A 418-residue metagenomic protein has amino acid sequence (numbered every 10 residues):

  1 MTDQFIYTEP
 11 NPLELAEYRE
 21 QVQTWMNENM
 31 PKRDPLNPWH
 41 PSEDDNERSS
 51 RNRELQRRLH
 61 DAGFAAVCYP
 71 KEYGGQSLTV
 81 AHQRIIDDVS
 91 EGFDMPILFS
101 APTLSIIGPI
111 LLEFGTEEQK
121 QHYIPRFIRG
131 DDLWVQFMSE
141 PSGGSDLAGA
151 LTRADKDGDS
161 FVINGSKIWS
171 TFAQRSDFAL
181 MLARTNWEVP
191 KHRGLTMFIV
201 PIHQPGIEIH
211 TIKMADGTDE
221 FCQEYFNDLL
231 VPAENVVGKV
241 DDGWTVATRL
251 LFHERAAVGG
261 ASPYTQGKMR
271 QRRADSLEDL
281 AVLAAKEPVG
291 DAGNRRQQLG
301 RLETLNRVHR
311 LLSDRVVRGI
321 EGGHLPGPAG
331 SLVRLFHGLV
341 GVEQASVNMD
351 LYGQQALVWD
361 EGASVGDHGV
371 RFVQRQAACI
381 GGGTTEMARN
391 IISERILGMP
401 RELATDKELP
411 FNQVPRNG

Functional and structural regions predicted by a protein language model:
M1-A101, H122-R129, R295, G300 (+3 more regions): Amphipathic, small/basic residue-rich leader segments at the start of a protein or domain
T2-N11, I85-I86, I106, V246-R249 (+2 more regions): Glycine-rich phosphate/cofactor-binding loops in nucleotide/flavin-utilizing enzymes
E9-N11, Y18, I207-R310, A378 (+1 more regions): Glycine-rich beta->alpha junctions and the first turn(s) of the following alpha-helix
D34-E43, V289, G293-R296, R307-A363: C-terminal helix-coil-helix/basic helical segment that borders enzyme active sites and/or dimer interfaces and provides
R53-D131, F172-F178, N306, S313 (+3 more regions): Internal helix-loop-helix
G130-M138, L182: A short, Trp-centered hydrophobic/proline-enriched beta-strand micro-motif
T152-D155: A structural signal for short hydrophobic beta-strand segments in well-ordered beta-sheet cores
S160, N164-H210: A short core secondary-structure module
